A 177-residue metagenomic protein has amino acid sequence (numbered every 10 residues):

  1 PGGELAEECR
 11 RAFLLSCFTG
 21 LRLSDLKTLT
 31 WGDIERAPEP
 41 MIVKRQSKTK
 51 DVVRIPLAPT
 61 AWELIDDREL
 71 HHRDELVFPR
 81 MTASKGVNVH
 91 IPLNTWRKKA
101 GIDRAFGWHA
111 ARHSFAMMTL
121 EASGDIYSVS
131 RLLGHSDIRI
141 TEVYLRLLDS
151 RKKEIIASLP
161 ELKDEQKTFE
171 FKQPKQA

Functional and structural regions predicted by a protein language model:
P1-L23, K27, K48, H71-H72 (+2 more regions): Basic, Lys/Arg- and aromatic-enriched nucleic-acid-binding interface segment
C9, P38, D51, H72 (+3 more regions): Exposed loop/turn and edge beta-strand positions of beta-sandwich/beta-sheet ligand-binding modules
R11-L14, F18-D25, R112-S136, V143: C-terminal catalytic core of tyrosine-transesterase DNA break-rejoin enzymes
T19, S24, T28-D67: Conserved tyrosine-mediated DNA breakage-rejoining catalytic core shared by Y-recombinases
D33, S114, S123, S136 (+2 more regions): The DNA-recognition helices of helix-turn-helix-type DNA-binding domains
K44-K50, L133-S158: Catalytic-site neighborhood detector that most strongly recognizes the C-terminal catalytic loop/helix of tyrosine
S47-D66, D74-T95, G107: C-terminal catalytic core of Y-nucleophile DNA break-rejoin enzymes
D67, R80-M81, A157-A177: C-terminal secondary-structure termini that scaffold catalytic or DNA-interacting sites
